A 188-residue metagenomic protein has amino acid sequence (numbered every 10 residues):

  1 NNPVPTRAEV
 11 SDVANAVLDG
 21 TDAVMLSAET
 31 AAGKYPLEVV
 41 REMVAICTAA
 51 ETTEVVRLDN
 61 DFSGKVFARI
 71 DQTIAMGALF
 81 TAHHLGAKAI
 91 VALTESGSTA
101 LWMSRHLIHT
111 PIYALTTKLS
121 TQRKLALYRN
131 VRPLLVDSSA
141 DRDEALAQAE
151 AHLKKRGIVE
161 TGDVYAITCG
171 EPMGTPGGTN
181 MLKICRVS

Functional and structural regions predicted by a protein language model:
N1-A8, G64, A68: Active-site mouth loops of central-metabolism enzymes
D12-P36: Glycine-rich phosphate-binding active-site loops on the catalytic face of alpha/beta enzymes
A16, M103, Y165: Conserved, mostly hydrophobic/aromatic
S27-A28, G33, T52-F62, K88 (+2 more regions): Flexible, glycine/charged-enriched surface loops at secondary-structure junctions
T30-T52, M181-I184: C-terminal helical cap(s) of enzyme catalytic domains, especially alpha/beta-barrels
M43-L79: Long, charged amphipathic helices and adjacent flexible linkers at domain junctions
T99-L101, L107-E144: Nucleotide-binding motor/catalytic cores of P-loop/tubulin-like NTPases across gene-expression machines
E160-T168, P172-M173, T179-C185: C-terminal binding/interaction regions
